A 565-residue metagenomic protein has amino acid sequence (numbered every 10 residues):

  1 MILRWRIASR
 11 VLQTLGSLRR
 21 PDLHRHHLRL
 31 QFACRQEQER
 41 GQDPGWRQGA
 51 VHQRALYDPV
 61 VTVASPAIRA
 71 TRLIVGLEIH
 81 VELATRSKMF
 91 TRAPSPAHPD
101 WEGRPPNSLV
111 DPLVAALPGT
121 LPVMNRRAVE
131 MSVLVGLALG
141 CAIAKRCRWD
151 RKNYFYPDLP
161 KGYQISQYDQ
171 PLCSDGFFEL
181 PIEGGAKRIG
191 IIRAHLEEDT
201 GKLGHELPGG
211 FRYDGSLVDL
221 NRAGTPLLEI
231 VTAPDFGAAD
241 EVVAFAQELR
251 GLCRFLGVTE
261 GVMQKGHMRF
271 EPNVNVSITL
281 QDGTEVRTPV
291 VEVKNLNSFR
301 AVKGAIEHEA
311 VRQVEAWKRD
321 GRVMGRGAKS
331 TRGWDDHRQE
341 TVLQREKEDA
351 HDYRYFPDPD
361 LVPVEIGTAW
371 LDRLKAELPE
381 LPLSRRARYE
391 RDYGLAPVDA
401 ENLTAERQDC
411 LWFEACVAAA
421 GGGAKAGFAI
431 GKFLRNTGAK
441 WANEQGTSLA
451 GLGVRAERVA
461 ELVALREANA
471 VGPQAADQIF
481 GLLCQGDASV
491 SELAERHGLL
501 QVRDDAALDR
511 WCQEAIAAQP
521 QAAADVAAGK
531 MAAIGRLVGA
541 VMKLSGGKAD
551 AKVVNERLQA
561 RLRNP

Functional and structural regions predicted by a protein language model:
R20-H24: Intrinsic low-complexity, disordered N-terminal segments enriched in polar/charged/small residues
Q36-D43: Short, charge-rich patches within N-terminal targeting peptides
D58-E380, R391, P397, A419-G422: Basic, nucleic-acid-interacting segments
G266-I278, Y353, R391-E414, G427-E444 (+3 more regions): Core structural elements
L449-A460, A470-L544: Strongly charged, low-complexity linkers/loops
M531-P565: Short, amphipathic C-terminal "tail helix"
